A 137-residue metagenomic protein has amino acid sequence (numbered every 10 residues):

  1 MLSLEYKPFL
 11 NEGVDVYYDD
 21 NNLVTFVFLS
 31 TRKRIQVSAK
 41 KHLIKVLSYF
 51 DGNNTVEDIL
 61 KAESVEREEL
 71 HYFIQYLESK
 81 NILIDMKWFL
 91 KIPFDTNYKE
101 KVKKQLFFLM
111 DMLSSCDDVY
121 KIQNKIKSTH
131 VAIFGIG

Functional and structural regions predicted by a protein language model:
M1-R32: Long, low-complexity, charged/polar intrinsically disordered regions in eukaryotic proteins
S30-G137: Long, charge-rich, low-complexity alpha-helical segments
